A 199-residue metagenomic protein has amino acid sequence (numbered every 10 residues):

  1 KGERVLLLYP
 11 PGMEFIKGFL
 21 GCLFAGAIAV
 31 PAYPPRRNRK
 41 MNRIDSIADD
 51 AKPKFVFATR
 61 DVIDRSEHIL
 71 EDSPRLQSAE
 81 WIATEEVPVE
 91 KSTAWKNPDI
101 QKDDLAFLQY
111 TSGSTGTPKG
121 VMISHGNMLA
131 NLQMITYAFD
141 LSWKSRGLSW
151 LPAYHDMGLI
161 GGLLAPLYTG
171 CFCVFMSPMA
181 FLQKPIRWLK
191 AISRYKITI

Functional and structural regions predicted by a protein language model:
K1, F24-S92, K196-I197: Structural core segment of the AMP-binding/adenylate-forming
K1-N38, W150-P152: Conserved AMP-binding/adenylate-forming
V5, C22, V56, L105 (+2 more regions): Conserved S/T- and glycine-rich ATP-binding loop of Class I adenylate-forming
G18-L23, A48, M128, G162-L167: Short hydrophobic alpha-helical segments of the AMP-binding
G26, S114, G170: Conserved G/P- and acidic residue-centered "switch" motifs that form tight phosphate/ATP-binding loops in soluble
D45, N97, I186-L189: Short hydrophobic/charged patches on amphipathic alpha-helices used for structural packing and interfaces
W81-Y110, G116-T117, N127, N131 (+1 more regions): Conserved pre-ATP/AMP-binding loop-to-beta segment of ANL
L129-R146, D156-T198: Conserved AMP-binding/adenylation subdomain of ANL enzymes
